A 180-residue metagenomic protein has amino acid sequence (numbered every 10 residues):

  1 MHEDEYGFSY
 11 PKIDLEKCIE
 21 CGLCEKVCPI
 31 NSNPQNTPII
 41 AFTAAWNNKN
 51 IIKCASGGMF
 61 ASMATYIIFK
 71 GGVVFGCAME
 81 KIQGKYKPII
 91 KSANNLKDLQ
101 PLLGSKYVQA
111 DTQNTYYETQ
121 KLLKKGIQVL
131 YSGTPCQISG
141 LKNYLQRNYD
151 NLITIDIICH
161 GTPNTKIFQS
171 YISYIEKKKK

Functional and structural regions predicted by a protein language model:
M1, K12-N31, A55-G58, C136: Cysteine-centered iron-sulfur cluster-binding motifs in ferredoxin-type domains/subunits of redox enzymes
M1-P11, K106-V108: Short, charged low-complexity linear segments at domain edges
D4, D14, E80-I82: Acidic/polar residues at beta-strand termini and the immediately following turn/coil
Y10-I13, K180: Generic recognition of long tandem-repeat/solenoid scaffolds
P29, Q35-K180: Iron-sulfur-associated redox domains of electron-transfer enzymes in respiratory and anaerobic energy metabolism
